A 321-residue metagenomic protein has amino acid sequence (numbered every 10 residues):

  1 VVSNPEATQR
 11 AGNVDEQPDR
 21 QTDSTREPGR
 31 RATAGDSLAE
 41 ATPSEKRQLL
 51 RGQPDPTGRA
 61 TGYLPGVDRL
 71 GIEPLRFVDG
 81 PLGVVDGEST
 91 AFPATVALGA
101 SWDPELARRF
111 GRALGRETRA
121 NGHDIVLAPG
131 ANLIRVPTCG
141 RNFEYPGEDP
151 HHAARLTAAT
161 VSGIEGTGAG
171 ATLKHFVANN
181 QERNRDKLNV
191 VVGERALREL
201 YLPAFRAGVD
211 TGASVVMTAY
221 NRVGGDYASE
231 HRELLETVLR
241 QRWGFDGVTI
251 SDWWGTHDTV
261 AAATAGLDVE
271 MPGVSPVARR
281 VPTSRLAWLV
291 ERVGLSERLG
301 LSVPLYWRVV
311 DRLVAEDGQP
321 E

Functional and structural regions predicted by a protein language model:
V1-E321: Glycoside hydrolase catalytic-domain context in secreted enzymes
